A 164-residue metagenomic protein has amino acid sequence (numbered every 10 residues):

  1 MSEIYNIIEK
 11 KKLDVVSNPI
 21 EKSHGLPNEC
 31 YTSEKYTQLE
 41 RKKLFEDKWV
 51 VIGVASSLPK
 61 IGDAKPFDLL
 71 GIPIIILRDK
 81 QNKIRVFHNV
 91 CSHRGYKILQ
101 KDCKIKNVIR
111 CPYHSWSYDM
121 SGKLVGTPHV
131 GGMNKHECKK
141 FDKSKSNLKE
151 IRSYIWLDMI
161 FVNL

Functional and structural regions predicted by a protein language model:
M1-V15: Rieske [2Fe-2S] iron-sulfur domain-containing proteins
L13-N28: Short, contiguous pre-domain boundary segments
V16, K35-Q38, G53, K97 (+2 more regions): Residue-level detector of functional hotspots within protein domains
P27, G53-V54, D142: Short, solvent-exposed coil/turn linker segments
T32-R78: Active-site-flanking structural segment that lines cofactor/substrate pockets
L58-N163: Rieske [2Fe-2S] iron-sulfur-binding domain
